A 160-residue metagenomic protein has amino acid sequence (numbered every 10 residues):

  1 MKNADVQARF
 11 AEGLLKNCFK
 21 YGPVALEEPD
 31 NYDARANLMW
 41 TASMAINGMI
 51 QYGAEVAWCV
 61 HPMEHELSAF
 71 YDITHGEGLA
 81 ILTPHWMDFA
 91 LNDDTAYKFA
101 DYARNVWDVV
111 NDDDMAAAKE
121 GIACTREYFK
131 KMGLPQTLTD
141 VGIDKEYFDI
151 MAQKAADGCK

Functional and structural regions predicted by a protein language model:
M1-A123: Active-site segments that bind and position negatively charged phosphate/pyrophosphate groups
F99-K160: C-terminal charged capping/lid subdomain of soluble metabolic enzymes
